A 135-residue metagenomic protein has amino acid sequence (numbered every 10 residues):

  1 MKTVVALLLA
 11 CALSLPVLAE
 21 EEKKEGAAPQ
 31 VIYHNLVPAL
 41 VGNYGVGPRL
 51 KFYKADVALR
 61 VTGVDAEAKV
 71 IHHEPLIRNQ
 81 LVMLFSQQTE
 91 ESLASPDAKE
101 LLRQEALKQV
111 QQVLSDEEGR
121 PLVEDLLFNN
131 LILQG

Functional and structural regions predicted by a protein language model:
M1-G135: Flexible, low-complexity charged segments
